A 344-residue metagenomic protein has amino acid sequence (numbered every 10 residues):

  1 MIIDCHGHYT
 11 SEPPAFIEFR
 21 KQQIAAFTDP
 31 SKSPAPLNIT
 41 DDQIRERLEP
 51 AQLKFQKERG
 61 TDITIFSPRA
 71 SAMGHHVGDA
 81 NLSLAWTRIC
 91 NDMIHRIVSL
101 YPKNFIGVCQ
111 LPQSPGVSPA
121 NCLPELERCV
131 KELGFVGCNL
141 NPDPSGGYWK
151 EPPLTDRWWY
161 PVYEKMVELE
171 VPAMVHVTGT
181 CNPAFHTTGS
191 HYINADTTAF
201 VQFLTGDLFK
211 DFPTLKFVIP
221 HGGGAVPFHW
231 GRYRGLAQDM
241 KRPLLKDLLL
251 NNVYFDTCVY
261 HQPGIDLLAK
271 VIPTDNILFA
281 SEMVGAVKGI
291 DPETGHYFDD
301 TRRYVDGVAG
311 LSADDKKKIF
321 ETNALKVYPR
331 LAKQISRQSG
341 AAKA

Functional and structural regions predicted by a protein language model:
M1-C5, E12-I63, D92-L100, P124-R128 (+6 more regions): Mid-to-C-terminal alpha-helical segments outside catalytic/metal-binding sites
I3-G7, T64-F66, I106-C109, C138-L140 (+4 more regions): Hydrophobic faces of well-ordered beta-strands that scaffold small-molecule active sites in alpha/beta enzyme cores
H8, D143-S145, T178-G179, G223 (+1 more regions): Catalytic metal-binding/acid-base residues of hydrolase active sites
E46-P50, P119, L123, D156 (+2 more regions): Structural motif corresponding to alpha-helix initiation and N-cap regions
D62-I63, S67-A199: Active-site gating/metal-coordination segments in enzymes
P102-K103, G134, P161, K210-T214 (+3 more regions): Proline-centered flexible-loop/turn and helix-kink motifs
L133-V136, E168-P172, T188, F212-L215 (+2 more regions): Glycine-enriched alpha-helix->loop->beta-strand junction motifs that scaffold or abut catalytic
D207-L248: Aromatic-lined glycan-binding groove of carbohydrate-active enzymes
